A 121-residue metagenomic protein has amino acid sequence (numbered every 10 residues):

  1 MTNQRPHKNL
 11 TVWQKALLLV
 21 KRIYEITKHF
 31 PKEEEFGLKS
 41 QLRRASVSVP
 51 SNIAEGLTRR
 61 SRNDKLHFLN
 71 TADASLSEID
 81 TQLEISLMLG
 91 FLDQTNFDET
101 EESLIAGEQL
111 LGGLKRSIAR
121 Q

Functional and structural regions predicted by a protein language model:
M1-Q121: Amphipathic alpha-helical assembly/interaction segments
